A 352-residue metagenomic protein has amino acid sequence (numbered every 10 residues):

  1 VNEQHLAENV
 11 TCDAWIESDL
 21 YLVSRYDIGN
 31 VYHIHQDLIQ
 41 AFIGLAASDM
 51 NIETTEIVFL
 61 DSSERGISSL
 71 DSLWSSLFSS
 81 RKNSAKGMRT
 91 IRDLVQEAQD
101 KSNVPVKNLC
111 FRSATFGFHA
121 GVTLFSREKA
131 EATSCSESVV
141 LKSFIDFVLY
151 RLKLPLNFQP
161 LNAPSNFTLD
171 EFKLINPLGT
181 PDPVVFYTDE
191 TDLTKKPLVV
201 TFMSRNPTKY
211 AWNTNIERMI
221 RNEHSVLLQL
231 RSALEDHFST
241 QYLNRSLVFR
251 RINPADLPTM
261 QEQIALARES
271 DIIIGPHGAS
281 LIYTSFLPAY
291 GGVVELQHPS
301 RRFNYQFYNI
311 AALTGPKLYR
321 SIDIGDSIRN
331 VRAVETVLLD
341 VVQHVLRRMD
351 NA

Functional and structural regions predicted by a protein language model:
V1-A352: The feature primarily captures lumenal catalytic ectodomains of type II secretory-pathway glycosyltransferases
